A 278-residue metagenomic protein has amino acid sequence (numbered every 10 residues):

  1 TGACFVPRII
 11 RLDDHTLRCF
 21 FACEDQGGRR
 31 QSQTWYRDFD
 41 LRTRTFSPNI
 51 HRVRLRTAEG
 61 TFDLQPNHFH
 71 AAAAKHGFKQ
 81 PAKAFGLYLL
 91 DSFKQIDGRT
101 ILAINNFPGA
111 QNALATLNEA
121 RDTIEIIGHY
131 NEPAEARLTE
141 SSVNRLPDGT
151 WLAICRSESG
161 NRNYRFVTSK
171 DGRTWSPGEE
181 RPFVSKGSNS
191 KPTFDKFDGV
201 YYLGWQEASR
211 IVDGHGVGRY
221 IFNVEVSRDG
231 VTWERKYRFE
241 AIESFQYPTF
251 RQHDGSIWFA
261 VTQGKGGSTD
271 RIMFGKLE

Functional and structural regions predicted by a protein language model:
T1-G2, I10-S190, K196-S244, Q252-S256 (+1 more regions): Beta-rich carbohydrate-recognition and catalytic domains
